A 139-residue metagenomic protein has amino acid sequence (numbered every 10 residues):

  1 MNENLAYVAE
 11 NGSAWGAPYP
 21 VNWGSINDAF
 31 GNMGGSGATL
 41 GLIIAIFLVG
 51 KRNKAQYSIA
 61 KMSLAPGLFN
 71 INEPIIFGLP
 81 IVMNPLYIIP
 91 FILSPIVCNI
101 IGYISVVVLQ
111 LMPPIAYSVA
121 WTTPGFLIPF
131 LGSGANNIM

Functional and structural regions predicted by a protein language model:
N4-G24, G41, M62, I76-M139: Transmembrane alpha-helical segments and their short flanking loops that form helix-hairpins/helix-helix interfaces
V21, A38-L68: Membrane-embedded helical hairpins/re-entrant loop segments and their flanking transmembrane helices within multi-pass
V21-G34: Individual transmembrane alpha-helix segments
G31-N32, G67-F69, Q110: Functionally constrained cores in energy, signaling, and assembly domains
